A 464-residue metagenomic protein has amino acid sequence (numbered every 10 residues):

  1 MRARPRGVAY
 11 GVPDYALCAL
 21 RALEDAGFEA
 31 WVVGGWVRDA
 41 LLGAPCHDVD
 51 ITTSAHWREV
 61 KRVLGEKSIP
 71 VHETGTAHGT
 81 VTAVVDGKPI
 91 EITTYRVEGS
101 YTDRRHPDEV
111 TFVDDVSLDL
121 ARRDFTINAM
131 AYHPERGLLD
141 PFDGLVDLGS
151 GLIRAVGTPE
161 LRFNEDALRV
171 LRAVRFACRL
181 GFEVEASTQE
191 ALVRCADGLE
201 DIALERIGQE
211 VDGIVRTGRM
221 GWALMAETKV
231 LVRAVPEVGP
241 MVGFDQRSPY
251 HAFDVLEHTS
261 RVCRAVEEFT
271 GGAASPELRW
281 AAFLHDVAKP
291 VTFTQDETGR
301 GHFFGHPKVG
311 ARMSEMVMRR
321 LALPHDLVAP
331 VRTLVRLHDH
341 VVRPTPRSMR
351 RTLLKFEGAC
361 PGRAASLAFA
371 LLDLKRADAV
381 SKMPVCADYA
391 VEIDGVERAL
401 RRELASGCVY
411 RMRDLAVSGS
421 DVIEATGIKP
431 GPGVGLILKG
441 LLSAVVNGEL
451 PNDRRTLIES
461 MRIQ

Functional and structural regions predicted by a protein language model:
M1-Q464: Catalytic cores of the polymerase beta-like nucleotidyltransferase superfamily and closely associated nucleotide
